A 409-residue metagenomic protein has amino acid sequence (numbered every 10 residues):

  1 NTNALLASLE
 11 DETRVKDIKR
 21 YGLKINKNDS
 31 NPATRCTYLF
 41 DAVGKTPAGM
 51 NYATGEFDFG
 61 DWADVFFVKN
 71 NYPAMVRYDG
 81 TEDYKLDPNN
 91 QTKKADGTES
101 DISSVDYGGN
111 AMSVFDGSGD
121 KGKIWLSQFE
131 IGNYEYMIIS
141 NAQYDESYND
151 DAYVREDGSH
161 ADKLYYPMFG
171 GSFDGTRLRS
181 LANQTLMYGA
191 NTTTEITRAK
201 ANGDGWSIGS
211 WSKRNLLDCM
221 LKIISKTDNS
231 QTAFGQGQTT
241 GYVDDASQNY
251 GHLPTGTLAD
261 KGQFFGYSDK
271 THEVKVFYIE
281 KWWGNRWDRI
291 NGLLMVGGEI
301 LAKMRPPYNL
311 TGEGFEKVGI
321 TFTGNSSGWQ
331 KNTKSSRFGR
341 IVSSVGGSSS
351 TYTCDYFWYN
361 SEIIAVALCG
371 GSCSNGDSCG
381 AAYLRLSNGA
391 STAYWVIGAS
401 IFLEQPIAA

Functional and structural regions predicted by a protein language model:
N1-I18, L23, V43, V65-F66 (+5 more regions): Trimeric viral appendage architectures of receptor-binding fibers, tailspike depolymerases, and tail needles
D11-V114, D120-G122: GGW-centered surface loops in extracellular recognition modules
K19-D29, K121, K213-N215, Q236-G251 (+4 more regions): C-terminal, surface-exposed recognition/capping segments
P32-T46, F129-Q143, G175-A190, C379-L384: Short, polar loop/linker segments at the starts of domains and inter-domain junctions
I102, D106-G109, N141-W282, R286: Short aromatic-cysteine micro-motif
A111-G158, G205, N325, N332 (+1 more regions): Carbohydrate-recognition beta-sandwich/jelly-roll modules in extracellular/periplasmic carbohydrate-active proteins
L126, F173, A408: Short, acidic Gly/Pro/Ser/Thr-rich loop/turn segments
V296-P307: A short, polar/charged loop-to-alpha-helix boundary motif
